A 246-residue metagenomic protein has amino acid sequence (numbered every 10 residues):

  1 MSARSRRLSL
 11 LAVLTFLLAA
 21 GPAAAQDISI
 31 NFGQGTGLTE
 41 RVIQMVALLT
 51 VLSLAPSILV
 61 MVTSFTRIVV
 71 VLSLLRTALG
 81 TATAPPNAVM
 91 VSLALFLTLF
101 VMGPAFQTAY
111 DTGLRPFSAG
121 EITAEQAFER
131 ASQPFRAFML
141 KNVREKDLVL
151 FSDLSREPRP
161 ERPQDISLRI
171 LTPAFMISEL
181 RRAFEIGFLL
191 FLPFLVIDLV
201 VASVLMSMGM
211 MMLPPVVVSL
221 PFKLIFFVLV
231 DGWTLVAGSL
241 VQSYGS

Functional and structural regions predicted by a protein language model:
M1-A25: N-terminal secretory/membrane targeting signals
A24-S246: Hydrophobic alpha-helical segments and their helix-loop boundaries in membrane and membrane-proximal proteins
